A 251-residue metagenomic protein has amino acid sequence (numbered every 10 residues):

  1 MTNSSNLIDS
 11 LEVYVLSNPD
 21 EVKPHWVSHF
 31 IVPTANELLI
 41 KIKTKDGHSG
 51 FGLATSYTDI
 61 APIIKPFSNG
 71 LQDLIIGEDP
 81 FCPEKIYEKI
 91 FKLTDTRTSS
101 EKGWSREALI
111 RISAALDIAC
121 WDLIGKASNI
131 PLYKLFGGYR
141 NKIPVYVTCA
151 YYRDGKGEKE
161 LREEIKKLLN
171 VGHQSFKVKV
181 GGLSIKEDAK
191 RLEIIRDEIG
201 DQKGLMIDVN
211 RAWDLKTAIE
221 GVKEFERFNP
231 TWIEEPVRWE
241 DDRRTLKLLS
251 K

Functional and structural regions predicted by a protein language model:
T2-N6, S10, K126, I130-K142: N-terminal amphipathic alpha-helix/helix-capping segment at the start of soluble metabolic enzymes
T2-Y57: Structured beta-strand/loop patches that form or line metal/cofactor-binding pockets in enzymes
I8, I40, G47, L71 (+5 more regions): Conserved, mostly hydrophobic/aromatic
K43-A127: Metal- or metallocofactor-binding catalytic centers and their adjacent structured scaffolds across diverse enzyme
P131-R153, R191, E198-Q202: N-terminal small/glycine-rich loop or linker at the start of catalytic domains across soluble metabolic enzymes
K142-E160, V180-G181, V209-L215: Active-site mouth loops of central-metabolism enzymes
E164-K179: Catalytic domains of carbohydrate-active enzymes, especially glycoside hydrolases
V178, L183-K251: Catalytic core of soluble alpha/beta enzymes
